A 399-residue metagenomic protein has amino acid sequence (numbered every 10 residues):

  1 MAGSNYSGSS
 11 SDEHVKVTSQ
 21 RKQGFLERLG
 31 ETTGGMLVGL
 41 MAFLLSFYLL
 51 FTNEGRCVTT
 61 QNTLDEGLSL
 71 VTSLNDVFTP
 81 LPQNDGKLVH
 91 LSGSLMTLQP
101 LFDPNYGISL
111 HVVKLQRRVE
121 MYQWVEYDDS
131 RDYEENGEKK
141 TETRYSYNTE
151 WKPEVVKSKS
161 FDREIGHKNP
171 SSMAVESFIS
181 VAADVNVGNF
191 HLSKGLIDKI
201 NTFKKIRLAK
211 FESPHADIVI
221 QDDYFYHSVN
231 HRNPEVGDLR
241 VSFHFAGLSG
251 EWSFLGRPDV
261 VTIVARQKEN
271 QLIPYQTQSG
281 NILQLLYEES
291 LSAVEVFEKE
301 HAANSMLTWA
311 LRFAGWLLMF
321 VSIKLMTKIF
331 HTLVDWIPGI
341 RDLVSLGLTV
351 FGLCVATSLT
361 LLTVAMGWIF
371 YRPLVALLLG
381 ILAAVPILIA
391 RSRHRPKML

Functional and structural regions predicted by a protein language model:
A2-K397: OB-fold and OB-like single-stranded nucleic-acid-recognition modules and their adjacent interaction interfaces
